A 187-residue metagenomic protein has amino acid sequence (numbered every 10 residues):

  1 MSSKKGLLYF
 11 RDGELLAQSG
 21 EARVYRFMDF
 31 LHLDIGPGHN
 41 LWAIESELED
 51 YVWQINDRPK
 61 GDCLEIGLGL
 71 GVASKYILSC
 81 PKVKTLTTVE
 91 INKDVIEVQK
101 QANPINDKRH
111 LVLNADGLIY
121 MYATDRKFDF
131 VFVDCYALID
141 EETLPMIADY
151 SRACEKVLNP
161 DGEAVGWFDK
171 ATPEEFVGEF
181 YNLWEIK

Functional and structural regions predicted by a protein language model:
M1-D62, G71: Class I S-adenosylmethionine
G61, K84, D129: Conserved acidic residues
E65-I66: Class I SAM-dependent methyltransferase core
L70-K82: Conserved SAM-binding loop of SAM-dependent methyltransferases across substrates and taxa, primarily the Class I
T85-E90: Conserved SAM-binding motif I beta-strand of class I
N92-D125, F130: S-adenosyl-L-methionine
T124, A137-K187: C-terminal substrate-binding/active-site "lid" region of AdoMet-derived donor-dependent transferases
F132-D134: A conserved beta-strand element that flanks and buttresses the S-adenosyl-L-methionine
